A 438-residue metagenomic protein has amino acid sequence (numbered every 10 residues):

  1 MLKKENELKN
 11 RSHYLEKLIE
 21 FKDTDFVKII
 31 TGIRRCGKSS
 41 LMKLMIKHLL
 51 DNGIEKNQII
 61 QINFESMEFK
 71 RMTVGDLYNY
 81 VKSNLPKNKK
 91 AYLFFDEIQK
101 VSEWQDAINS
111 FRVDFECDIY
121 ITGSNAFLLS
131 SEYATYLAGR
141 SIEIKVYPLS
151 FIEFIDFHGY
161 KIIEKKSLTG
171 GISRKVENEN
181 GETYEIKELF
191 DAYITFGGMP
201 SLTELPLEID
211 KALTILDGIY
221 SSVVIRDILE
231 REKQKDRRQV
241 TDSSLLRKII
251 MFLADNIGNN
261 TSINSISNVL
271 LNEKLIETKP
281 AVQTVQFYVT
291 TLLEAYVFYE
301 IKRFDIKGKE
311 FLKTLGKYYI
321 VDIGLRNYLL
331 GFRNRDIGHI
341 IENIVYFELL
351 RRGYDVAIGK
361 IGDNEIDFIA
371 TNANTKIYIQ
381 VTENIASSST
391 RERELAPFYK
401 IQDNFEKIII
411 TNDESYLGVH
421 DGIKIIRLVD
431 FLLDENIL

Functional and structural regions predicted by a protein language model:
M1-I19: N-terminal pre-Walker A segment at the start of P-loop NTPase domains
I30: Hydrophobic anchor at the beta1->P-loop junction of P-loop NTPases
K38: Conserved lysine of the Walker
L41, M45: Hydrophobic positions on the alpha1 helix immediately C-terminal to the Walker A/P-loop
I60-N88: Short glycine-rich substrate-engagement loop in P-loop NTPases that contacts/grips substrate
D118-S124, K145, F154: Structural recognition of the conserved hydrophobic beta-strand(s) that form the central parallel beta-sheet of P-loop
E132-D255, N259: Interdomain motor-coupling "hinge/lid" segment immediately C-terminal to the ATP-binding subdomain of NTP-driven enzymes
E204, E208-T375: Accessory nucleic acid-recognition modules appended to NTPase machines
